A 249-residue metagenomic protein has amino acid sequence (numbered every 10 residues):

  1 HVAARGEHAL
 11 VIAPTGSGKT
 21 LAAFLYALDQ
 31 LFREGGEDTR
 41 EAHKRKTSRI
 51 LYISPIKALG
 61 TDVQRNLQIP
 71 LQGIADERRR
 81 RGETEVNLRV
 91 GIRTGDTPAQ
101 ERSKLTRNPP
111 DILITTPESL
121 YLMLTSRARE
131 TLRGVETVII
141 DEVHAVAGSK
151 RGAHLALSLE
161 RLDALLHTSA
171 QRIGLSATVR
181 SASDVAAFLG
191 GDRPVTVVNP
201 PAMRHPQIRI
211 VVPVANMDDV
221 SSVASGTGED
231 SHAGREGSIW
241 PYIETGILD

Functional and structural regions predicted by a protein language model:
H1-I12: Conserved pre-motif I regulatory segment
S17, I56-G60, R65, D96-A99 (+5 more regions): Conserved nucleotide-binding/hydrolysis micro-motifs of P-loop NTPases
T20-Q30, A153-L159: Motif I (Walker A/P-loop) of helicase-class P-loop NTPases
D29-V63, R79, L165-S169: Conserved SF1/SF2 helicase motif Ia
L59-I92, F188-R193: Conserved helix-turn-beta segment of the N-terminal RecA-like "Helicase ATP-binding" lobe in SF1/SF2 helicases
D96-L113: Conserved motor-coupling elements within RecA-like helicase/translocase cores
D111-L113, P117-Y121, R127-T168: SF2 helicase catalytic motif II
E160, Q171-D249: Conserved interdomain linker/interface between the two RecA-like ATPase lobes of SF2 helicase motors
